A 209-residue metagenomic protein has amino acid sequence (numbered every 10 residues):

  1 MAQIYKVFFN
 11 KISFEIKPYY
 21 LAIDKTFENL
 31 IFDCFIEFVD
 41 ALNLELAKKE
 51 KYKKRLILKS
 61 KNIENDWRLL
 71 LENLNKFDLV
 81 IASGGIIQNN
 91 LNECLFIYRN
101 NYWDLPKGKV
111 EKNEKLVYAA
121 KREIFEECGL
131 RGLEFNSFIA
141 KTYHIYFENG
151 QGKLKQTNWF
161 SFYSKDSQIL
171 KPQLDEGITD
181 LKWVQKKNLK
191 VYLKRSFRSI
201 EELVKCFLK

Functional and structural regions predicted by a protein language model:
M1-D40: Short Lys/Arg-enriched alpha/beta "domain-start" segment
I4, A82, K155-W159: Short hydrophobic/aromatic beta-strand or adjacent loop that forms the aromatic wall/cage of a ligand/substrate-binding
F32, Q88-F125: Conserved Nudix-box catalytic region and its N-terminal flanking loop in Nudix hydrolases and closely related
F38-G84: Acidic, metal-coordinating catalytic segment for phosphate/diphosphate chemistry, firing primarily on the Nudix
L58, G85, F160-S164: Short beta-strand element of the conserved SAM-dependent methyltransferase core
G84, E93, D180: Conserved beta-strand and immediately adjacent loop positions that scaffold enzyme active sites
K109-F197: Unchanged
S199-K209: Charged phosphate-binding loop/patch that engages nucleotide di/tri-phosphates or the phosphate backbone of nucleic
